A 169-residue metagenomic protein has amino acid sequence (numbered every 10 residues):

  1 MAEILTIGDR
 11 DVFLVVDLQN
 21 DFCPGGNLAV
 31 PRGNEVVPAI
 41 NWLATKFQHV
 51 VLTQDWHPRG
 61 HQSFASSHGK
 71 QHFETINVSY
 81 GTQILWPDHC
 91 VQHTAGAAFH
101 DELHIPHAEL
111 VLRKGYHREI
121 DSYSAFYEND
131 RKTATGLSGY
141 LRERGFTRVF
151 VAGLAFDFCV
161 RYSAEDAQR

Functional and structural regions predicted by a protein language model:
M1-G8, E143: A short acidic-Thr-Gly-centered motif at the start of a beta-strand
D11-L18, F22: Short, hydrophobic/glycine-enriched beta-strand segments
F13-V15, L52, V151: Structural beta-sheet core signal
L18, D55-W56, L154-F156: Active-site metal-binding loops of divalent metal-dependent hydrolases
P24-G33, A125-N129: Short glycine-enriched, charge-decorated loop/helix-capping segments at active-site entrances that position
P38-R148: Active-site alpha/beta core segments
A39-L43, V160-R169: Histidine-anchored nucleotide/phosphate-binding helix
F146-Y162: Glycine-rich anion-binding loop/nest that anchors nucleotide
